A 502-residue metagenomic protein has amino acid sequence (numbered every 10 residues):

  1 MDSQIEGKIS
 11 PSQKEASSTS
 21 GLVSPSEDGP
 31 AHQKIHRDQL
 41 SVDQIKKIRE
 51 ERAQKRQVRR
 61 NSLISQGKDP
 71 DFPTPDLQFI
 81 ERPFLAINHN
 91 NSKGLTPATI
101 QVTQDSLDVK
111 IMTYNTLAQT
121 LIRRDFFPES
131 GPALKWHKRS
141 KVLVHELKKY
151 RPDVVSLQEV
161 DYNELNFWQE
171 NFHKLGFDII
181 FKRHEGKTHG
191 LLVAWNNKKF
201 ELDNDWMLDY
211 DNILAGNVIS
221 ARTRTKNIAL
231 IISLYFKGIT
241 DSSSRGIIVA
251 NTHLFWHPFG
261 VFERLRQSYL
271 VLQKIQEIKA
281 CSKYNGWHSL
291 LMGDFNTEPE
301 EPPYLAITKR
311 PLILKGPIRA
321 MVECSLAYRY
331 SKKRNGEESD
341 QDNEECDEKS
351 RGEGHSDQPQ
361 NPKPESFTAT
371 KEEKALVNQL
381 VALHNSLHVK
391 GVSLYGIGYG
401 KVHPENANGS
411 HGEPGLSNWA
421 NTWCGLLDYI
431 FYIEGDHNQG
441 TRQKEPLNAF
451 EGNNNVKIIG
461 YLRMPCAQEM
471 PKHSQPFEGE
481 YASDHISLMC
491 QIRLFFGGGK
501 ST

Functional and structural regions predicted by a protein language model:
D2-G94, Q276-L290, N296-T502: Metal-dependent phosphoester-hydrolase catalytic domains
F72-Q104, V154-G260, L380, S386 (+3 more regions): Structured beta-strand-rich core segments of catalytic domains in phosphoester-bond hydrolases
T103-R123: Short, solvent-exposed beta-strand-terminating loops
K110-T116, V142-N166, A194, I231-I232 (+5 more regions): Active-site beta-strand/loop signature of hydrolases that rely on acidic residues for catalysis
T116-K138, G216-R222, P258: Acidic/histidine-rich helix-loop elements that form or flank divalent-metal/phosphate-binding sites at the catalytic
Q119-I122, E164-L165, K187-T188, E201-L202 (+6 more regions): Eukaryotic short linear interaction motifs
R151-V154, G176-I179, K198, L202 (+7 more regions): Eukaryotic basic, amphipathic alpha-helical target segments in cytosolic regions
L254-Q273, E300, P311: Active-site-proximal segments of metal-dependent phosphoesterases and phosphodiesterases across multiple
